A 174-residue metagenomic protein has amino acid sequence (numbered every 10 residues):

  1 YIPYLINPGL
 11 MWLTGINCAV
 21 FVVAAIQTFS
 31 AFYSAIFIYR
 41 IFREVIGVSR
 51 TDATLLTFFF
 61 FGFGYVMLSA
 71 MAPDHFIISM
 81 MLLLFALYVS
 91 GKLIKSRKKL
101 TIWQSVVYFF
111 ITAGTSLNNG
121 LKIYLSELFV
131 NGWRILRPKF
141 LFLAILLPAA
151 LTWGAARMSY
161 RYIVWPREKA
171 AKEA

Functional and structural regions predicted by a protein language model:
Y1-F21, E173-A174: Lumenal/periplasmic acceptor-binding loop at the mouth of the active site in multi-pass, GT-C-fold membrane enzymes
I2-P3, N7, V23-F37, S79-L82: Transmembrane alpha-helices of multi-pass, membrane-embedded glycan-processing enzymes that use lipid-linked
I38-G62: Transmembrane-helix signature of polytopic, membrane-embedded enzymes that assemble or transfer cell-envelope glycans
R43-T51, K95-L100, F129-F140: Membrane-interface helix-boundary motifs at transmembrane edges
M71-I77: Short acidic/glycine- and proline-prone juxtamembrane loop motifs at membrane-interface regions of multi-pass membrane
I78-K95: Specific aromatic-rich, kink-prone transmembrane helix
K99-G132, L143-P148: Membrane-interface alpha helices of multi-pass inner-membrane proteins
I145-A174: Aromatic-rich transmembrane-lumenal/periplasmic boundary elements in polytopic membrane proteins
